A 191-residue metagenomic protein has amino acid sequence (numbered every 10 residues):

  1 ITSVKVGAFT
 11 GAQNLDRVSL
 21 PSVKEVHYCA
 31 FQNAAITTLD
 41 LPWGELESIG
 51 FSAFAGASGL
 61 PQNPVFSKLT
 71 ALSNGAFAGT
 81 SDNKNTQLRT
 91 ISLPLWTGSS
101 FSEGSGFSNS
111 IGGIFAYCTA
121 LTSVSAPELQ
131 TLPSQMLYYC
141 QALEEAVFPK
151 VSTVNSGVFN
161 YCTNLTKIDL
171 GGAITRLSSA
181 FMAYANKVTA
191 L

Functional and structural regions predicted by a protein language model:
I1-S3, Q13-E25, A34-S48, S58-A71 (+5 more regions): Structural signature of tandem-repeat unit edges
K5-T10, H27-A30, G50-A53, S73-A78 (+4 more regions): Consensus positions within tandem repeat domains that build extended binding/scaffold surfaces
